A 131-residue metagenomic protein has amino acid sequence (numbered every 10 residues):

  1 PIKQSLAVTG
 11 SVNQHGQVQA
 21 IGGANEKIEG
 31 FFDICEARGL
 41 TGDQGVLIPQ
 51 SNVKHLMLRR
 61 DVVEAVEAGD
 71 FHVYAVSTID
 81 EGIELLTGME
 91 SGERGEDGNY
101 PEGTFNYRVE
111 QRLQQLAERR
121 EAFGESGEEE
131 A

Functional and structural regions predicted by a protein language model:
P1-A131: Peripheral, non-AAA+ core regions of ATP-driven protein-machinery
